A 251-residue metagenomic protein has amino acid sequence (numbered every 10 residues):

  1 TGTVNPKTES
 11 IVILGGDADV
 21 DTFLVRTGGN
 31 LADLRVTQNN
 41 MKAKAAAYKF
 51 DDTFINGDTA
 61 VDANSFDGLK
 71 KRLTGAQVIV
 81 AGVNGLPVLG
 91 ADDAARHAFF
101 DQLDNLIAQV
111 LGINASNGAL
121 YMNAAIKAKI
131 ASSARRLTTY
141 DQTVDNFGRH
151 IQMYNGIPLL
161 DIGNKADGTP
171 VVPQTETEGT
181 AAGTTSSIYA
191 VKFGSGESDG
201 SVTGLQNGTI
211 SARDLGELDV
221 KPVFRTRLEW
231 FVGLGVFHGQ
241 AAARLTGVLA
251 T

Functional and structural regions predicted by a protein language model:
V4-N5, S10, R26-G29, D33 (+3 more regions): Sequence/fold signature of self-assembling virion shell proteins
K7-E9, L14, Q38: Amphipathic alpha-helix face/heptad-repeat signature
I13-V25: Residues forming anionic-ligand binding surfaces in small-molecule and nucleic-acid pockets of primarily soluble enzymes
L24-G28, A32, V36, K42-T53: Contiguous, amphipathic alpha-helical segments that mediate oligomerization or scaffolding in large protein assemblies
N40, K44, D101-D104: Solvent-exposed, polar/charged alpha-helical surfaces in well-ordered, non-transmembrane soluble domains, broadly
D51-D67: Short, glycine/acidic-rich hinge or "gate" loops at secondary-structure transitions that mediate conformational
